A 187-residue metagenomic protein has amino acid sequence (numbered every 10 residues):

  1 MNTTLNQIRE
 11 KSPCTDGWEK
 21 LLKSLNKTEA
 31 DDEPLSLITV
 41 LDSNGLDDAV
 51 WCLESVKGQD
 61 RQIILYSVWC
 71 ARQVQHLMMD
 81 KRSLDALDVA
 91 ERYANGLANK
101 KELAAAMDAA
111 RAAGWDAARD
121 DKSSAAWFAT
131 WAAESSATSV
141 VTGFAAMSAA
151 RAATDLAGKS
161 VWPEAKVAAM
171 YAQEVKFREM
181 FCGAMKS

Functional and structural regions predicted by a protein language model:
M1-S187: Short, glycine-biased loop/turn motifs at secondary-structure junctions and in low-complexity Ser/Thr/Pro-rich termini
